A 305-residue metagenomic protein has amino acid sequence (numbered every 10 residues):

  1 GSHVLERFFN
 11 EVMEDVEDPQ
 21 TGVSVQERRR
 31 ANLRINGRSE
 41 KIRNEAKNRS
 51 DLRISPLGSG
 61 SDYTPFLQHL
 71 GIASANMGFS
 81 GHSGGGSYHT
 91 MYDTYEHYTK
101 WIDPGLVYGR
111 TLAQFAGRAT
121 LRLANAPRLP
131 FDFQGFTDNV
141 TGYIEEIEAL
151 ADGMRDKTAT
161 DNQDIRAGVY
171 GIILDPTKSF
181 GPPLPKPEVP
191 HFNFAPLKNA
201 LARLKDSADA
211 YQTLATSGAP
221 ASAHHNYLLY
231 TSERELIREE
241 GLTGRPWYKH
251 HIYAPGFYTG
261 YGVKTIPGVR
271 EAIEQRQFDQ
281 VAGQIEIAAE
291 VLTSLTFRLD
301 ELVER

Functional and structural regions predicted by a protein language model:
G1-R305: Secretory-pathway/membrane protein signature
